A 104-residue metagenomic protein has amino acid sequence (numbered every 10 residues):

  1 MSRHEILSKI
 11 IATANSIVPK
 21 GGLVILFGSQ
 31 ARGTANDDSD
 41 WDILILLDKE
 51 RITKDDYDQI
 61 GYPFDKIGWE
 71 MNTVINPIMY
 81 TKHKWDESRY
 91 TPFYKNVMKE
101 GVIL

Functional and structural regions predicted by a protein language model:
M1-I25, A31-D37, D48-L104: Catalytic core of pol beta-like nucleotidyltransferases
W41-L46: Short beta-strand->loop micro-motif that forms the acidic, two-metal-ion catalytic signature in nucleotide-processing
